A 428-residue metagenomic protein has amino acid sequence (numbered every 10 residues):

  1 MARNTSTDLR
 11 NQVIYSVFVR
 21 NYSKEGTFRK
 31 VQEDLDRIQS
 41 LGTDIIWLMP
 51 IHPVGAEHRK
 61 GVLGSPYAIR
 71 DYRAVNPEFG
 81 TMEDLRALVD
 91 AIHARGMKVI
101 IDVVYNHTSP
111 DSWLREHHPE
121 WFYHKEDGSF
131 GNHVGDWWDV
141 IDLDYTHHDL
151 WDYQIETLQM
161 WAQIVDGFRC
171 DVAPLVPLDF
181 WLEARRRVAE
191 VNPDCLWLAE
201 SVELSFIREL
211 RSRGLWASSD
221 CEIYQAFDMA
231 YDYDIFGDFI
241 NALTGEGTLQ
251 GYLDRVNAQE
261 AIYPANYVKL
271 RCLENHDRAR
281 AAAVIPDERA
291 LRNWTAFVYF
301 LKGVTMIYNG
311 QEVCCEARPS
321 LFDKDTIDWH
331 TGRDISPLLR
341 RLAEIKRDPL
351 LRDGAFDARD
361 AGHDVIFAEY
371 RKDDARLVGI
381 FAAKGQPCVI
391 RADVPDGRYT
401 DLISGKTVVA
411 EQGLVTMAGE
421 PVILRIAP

Functional and structural regions predicted by a protein language model:
M1-W47, P53, R86, A91 (+8 more regions): Carbohydrate-interacting/catalytic domains
A2-V13, V19-R29, D36-D44, P50-Q163 (+2 more regions): Substrate-binding/active-site clefts of carbohydrate-active enzymes
V13-Y15, I46-L48, V99-I101, F168 (+3 more regions): Hydrophobic faces of well-ordered beta-strands that scaffold small-molecule active sites in alpha/beta enzyme cores
V19-S23, H52, N76, Y105 (+4 more regions): Short, flexible loop/turn elements at secondary-structure junctions
W47-K60, D102-D111, D171-P177, E200-L204 (+2 more regions): Short, solvent-exposed turn/loop segments enriched in Gly/Ser/Thr/Pro and often Arg
I100, G167-A173, A281: Short catalytic-loop micro-motif centered on adjacent basic/acidic residues
E156, D171-P264, K269, F297 (+5 more regions): Active-site-proximal helices and loops of the catalytic beta/alpha 8
Y263-P286: Active-site clefts of carbohydrate-active enzymes
